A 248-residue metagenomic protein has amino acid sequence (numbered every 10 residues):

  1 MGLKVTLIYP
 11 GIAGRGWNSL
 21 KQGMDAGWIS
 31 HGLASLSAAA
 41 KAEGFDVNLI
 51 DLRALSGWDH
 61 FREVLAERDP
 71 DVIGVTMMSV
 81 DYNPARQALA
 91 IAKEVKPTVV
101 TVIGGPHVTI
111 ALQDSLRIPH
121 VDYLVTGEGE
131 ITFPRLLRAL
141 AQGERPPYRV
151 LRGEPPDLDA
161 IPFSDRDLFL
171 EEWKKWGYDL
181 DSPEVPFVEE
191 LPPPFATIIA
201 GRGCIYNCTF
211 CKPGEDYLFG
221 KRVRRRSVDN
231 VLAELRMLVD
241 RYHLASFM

Functional and structural regions predicted by a protein language model:
G2-V5: Extreme N-terminal starter segment of soluble prokaryotic enzymes
I8, T76, V102-G104, I199 (+1 more regions): A cross-family glycoside hydrolase active-site/sugar-binding cleft signature
I8-I12, P213: Short loop/turn segments at strand-loop or loop-helix junctions that form parts of catalytic or ligand-binding pockets
G11-L20, Q142-A200: N-terminal [4Fe-4S]-dependent radical SAM core
W17-L33: Glycine- and acidic-residue-enriched helix-capping/strand-helix junction motifs
M24-W28, E128, R222-N230: Alpha-helix N-cap and loop-to-helix initiation/capping positions
G32, L36-D165: Glycine-rich beta-alpha loop elements in corrinoid/cobalamin-binding modules across cobalamin-dependent enzymes
D167-M248: Radical SAM [4Fe-4S] cluster-binding motif and immediate context
